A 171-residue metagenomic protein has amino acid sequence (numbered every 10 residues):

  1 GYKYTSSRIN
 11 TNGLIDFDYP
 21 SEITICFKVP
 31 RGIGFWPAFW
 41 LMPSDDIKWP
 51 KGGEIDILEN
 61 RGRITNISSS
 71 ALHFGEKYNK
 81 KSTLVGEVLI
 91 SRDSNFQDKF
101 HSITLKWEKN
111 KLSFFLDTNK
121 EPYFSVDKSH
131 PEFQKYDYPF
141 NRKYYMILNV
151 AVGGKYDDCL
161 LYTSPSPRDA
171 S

Functional and structural regions predicted by a protein language model:
G1-I67: Secretory/extracellular carbohydrate-interaction modules and structurally similar beta-sandwich "look-alikes"
S6, I47-D98: Glycine-aromatic-enriched beta-strand/loop faces of beta-sandwich-type recognition domains, especially lectin-like
I9-S21, R92-D98, K106, P139: Extracellular/lumenal carbohydrate-interaction signature centered on repeated Trp-anchored short motifs
E22-C26, T104, I147: Beta-strand secondary-structure signal
V29, P43, W107, V150-V152: Short beta-strand segments enriched in hydrophobic/aromatic residues within well-folded beta-rich domains
W49, L112-L161: Aromatic sugar-binding interfaces of carbohydrate-active proteins
K99-S113: Localized edge beta-strand/strand-to-loop motifs within extracellular or lumenal beta-rich domains
Y162-S171: Single conserved hydrophobic/aromatic residue that forms the stacking wall/gate of nucleotide- or nucleobase-binding
